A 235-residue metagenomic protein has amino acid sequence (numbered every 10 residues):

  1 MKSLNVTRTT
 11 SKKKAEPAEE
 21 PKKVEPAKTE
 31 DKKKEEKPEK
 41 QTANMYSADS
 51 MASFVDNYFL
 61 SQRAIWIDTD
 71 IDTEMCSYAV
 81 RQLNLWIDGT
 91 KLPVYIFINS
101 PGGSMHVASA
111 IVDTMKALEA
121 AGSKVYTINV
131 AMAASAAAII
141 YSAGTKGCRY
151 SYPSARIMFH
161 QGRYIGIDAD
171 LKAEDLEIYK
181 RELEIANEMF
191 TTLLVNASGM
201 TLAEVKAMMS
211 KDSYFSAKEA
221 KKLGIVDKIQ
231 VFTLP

Functional and structural regions predicted by a protein language model:
M1-P235: Terminal-region recognition feature
